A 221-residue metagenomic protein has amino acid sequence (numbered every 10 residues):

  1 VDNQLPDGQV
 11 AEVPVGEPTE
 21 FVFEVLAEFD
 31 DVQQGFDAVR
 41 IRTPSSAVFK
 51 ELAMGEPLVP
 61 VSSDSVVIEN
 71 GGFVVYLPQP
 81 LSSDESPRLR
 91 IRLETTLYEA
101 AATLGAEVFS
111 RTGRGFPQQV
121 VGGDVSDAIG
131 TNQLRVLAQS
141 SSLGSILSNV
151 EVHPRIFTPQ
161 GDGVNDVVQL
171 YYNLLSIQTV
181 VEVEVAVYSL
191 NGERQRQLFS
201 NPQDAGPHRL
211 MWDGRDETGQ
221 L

Functional and structural regions predicted by a protein language model:
V1-A38, K50-P57, T131-L143: Serine/threonine-rich, low-complexity linker/repeat segments that form flexible spacers/stalks
V1-D2, Y98, T103-G144: Extracellular/luminal low-complexity Ser/Thr/Pro-rich, glycosylation-prone repeat/linker regions
D2-N3, E20, F36-S82: A surface/secretory-pathway sequence property marking extracellular, secreted, or lumenal proteins enriched
V25-D31, T43-S45, T95-L97, N173-Q178 (+2 more regions): Extracellular acidic, Ser/Thr/Pro-rich low-complexity tracts
Q33-G35, V48, A100, T179-E182 (+1 more regions): Short loop/turn segments at connectors of secondary-structure elements within structured domains
S45, L58, T112, S189-E193 (+1 more regions): Solvent-exposed strand-loop boundary residues in beta-sheet-rich modules
G72-R111: Low-complexity, intrinsically disordered segments enriched in Ser/Thr together with acidic residues
L137-L221: Short loop/turn motifs at secondary-structure boundaries
